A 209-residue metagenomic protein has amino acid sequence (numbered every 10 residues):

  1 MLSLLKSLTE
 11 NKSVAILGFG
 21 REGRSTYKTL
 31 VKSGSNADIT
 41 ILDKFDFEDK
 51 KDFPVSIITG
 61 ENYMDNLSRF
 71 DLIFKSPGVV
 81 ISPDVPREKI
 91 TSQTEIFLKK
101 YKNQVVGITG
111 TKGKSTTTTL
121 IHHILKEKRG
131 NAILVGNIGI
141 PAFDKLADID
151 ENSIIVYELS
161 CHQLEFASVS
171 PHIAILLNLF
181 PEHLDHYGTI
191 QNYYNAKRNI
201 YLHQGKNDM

Functional and structural regions predicted by a protein language model:
M1-G107: Short, basic phosphate-binding NTP loop
M64-F70, P77-D208: Phosphate-binding loop of NTP-binding sites
